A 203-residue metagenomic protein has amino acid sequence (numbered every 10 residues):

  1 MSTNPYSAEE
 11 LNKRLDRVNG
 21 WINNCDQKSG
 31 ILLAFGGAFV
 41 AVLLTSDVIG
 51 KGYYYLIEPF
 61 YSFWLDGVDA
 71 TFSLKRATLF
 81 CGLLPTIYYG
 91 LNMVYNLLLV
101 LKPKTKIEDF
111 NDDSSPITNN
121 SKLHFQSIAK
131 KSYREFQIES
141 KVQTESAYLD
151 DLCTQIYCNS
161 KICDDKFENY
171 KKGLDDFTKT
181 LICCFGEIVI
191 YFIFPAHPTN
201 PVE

Functional and structural regions predicted by a protein language model:
M1-D16, Q137-E145: Short, charged/polar, low-complexity loop and linker segments that flank or interrupt alpha-helical bundles
Y6, K13-D16, G20-D109, F167-E203: Alpha-helical transmembrane segments and their immediate juxtamembrane boundary regions in integral membrane proteins
E10-K13, N159-C163: A short amphipathic helical element positioned immediately N-terminal to and/or at the very start of a transmembrane
L101-K161: Membrane-proximal soluble regions of multi-pass membrane proteins
